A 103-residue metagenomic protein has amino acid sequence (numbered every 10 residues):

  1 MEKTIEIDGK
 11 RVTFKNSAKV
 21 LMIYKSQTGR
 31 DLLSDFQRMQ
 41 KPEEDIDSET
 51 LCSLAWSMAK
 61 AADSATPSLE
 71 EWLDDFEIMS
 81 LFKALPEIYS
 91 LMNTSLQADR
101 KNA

Functional and structural regions predicted by a protein language model:
M1-R11, R30-I46, A61-A103: Charged interaction scaffolds used for protein-protein
F14-N16: Short capping micro-motif at the N-terminus of alpha-helices
A18-F36: Short, surface-exposed, low-complexity cationic segments
M58: Conserved active-site "lid/cap" helical segment
